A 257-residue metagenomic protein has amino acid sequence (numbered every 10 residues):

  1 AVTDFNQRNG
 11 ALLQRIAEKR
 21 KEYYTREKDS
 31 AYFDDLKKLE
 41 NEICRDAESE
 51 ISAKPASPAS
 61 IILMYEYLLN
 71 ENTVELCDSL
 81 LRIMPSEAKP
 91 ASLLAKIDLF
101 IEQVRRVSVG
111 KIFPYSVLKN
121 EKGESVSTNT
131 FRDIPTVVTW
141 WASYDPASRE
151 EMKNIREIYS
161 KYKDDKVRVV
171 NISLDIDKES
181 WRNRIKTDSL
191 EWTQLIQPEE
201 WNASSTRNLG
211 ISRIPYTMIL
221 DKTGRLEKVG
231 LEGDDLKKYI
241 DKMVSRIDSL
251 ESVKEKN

Functional and structural regions predicted by a protein language model:
A1-R45: A non-transmembrane, solvent-exposed segment enriched in polar/low-complexity residues
K38-V109, N257: N-terminal targeting signals for export/organelle localization
A95-T128, W192, Y239-D241, S245-S249: N-terminal "domain-start" segment that seeds a small globular fold
S127-R149, I155, R168: Short active-site neighborhood of thiol/selenol oxidoreductases, capturing the structured segment around
R132-T136, D164-V167, L190-W192, K222: Loop/turn elements at helix/coil->beta-strand transitions in domains of secreted/extracellular proteins
R149-D188, E200-T206: Structural microenvironment flanking redox-active thiols in thiol-disulfide oxidoreductases
L190, E199-K242: Thiol/disulfide oxidoreductase modules built on the thioredoxin-like
